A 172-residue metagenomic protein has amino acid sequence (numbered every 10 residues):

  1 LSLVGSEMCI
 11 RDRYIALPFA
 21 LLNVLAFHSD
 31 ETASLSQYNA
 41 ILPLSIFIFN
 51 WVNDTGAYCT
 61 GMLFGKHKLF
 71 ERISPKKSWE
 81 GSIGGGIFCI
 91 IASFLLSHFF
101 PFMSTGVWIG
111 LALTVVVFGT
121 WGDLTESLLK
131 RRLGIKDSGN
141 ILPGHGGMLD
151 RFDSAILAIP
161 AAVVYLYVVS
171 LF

Functional and structural regions predicted by a protein language model:
L1-I10: Single conserved hydrophobic/aromatic residue that forms the stacking wall/gate of nucleotide- or nucleobase-binding
R11-G56, G61-M62, H67, E71 (+1 more regions): Hydrophobic alpha-helical transmembrane segments
